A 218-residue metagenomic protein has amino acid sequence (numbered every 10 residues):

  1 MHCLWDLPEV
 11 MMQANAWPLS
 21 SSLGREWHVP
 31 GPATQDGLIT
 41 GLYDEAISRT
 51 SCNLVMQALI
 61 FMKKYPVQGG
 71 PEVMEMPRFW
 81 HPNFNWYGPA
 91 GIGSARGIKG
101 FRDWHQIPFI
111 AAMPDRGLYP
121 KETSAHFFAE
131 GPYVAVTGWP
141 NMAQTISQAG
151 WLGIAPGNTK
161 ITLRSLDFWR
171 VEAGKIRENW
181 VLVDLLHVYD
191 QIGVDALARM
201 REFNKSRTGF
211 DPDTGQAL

Functional and structural regions predicted by a protein language model:
M1-L218: C-terminal and inter-domain tail/linker signature
